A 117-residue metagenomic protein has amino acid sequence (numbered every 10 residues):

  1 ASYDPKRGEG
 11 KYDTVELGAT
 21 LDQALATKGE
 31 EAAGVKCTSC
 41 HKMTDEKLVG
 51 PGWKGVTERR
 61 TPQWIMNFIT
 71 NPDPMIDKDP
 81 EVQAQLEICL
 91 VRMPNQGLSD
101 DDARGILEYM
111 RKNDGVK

Functional and structural regions predicted by a protein language model:
A1-A33: Electrostatic cytochrome c docking/interface patches
D13-E16, K42, Q83-Q85: Sequence context of c-type cytochrome heme-c attachment sites
L21-A24, R60, L98-D101: Short coil/turn linker and secondary-structure boundary residues
L25, A33-K36, T44, R92 (+1 more regions): Short pre-active-site segment immediately N-terminal to redox-active cysteine/selenocysteine motifs in thiol-based
A26, E30, K42-N71: Gly/Gly-Pro-rich "capping" loops immediately C-terminal to redox-active cysteine motifs in periplasmic/lumenal
G34, T38, K42-D45, E58 (+2 more regions): Sec-exported extracytoplasmic/periplasmic mature domains
L48-V56, D73-D102: Axial heme c-ligation environment in periplasmic c-type cytochrome domains
Q63-F68, V91-K117: C-terminal capping alpha-helices of c-type cytochrome domains
